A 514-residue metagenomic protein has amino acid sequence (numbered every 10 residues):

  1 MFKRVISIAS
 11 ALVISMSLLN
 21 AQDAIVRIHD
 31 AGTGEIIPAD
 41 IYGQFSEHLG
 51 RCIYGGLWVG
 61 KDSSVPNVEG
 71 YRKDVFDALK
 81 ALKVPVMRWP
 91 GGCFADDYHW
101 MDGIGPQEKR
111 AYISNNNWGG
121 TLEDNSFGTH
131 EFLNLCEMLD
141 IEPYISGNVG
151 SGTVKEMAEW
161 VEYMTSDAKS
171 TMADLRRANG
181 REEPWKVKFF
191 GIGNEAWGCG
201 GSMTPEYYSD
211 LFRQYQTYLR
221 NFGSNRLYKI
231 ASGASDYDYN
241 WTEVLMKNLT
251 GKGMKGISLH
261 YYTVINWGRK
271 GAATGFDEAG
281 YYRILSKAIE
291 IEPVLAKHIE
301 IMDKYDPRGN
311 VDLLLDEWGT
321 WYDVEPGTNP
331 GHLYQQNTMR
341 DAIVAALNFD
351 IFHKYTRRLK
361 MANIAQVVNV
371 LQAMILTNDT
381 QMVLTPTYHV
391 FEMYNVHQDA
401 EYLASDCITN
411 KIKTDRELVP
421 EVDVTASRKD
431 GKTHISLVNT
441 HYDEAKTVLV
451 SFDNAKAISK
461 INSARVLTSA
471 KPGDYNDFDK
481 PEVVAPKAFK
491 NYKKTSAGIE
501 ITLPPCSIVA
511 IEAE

Functional and structural regions predicted by a protein language model:
M1-A9: Bacterial N-terminal signal peptides that target proteins for export
F2, A21-G256, A288-E292, A296-V324 (+1 more regions): Non-catalytic accessory regions flanking glycosidase/transglycosidase catalytic cores in CAZymes
A9-S17: Bacterial N-terminal signal peptides
L259: Histidine-centered catalytic micro-motifs
Y262-Y282, T328: Active-site His/acidic residue clusters
